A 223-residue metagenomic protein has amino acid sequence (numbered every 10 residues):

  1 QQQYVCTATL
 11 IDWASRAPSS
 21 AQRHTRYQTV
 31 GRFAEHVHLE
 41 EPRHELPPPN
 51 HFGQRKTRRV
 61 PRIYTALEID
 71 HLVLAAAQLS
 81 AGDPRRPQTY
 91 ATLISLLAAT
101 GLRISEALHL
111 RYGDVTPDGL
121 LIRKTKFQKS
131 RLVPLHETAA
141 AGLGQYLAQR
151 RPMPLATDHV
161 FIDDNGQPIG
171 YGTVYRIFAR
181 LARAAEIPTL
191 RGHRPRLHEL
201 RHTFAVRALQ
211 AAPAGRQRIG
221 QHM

Functional and structural regions predicted by a protein language model:
Q1-M223: Conserved catalytic core of the tyrosine transesterase superfamily
